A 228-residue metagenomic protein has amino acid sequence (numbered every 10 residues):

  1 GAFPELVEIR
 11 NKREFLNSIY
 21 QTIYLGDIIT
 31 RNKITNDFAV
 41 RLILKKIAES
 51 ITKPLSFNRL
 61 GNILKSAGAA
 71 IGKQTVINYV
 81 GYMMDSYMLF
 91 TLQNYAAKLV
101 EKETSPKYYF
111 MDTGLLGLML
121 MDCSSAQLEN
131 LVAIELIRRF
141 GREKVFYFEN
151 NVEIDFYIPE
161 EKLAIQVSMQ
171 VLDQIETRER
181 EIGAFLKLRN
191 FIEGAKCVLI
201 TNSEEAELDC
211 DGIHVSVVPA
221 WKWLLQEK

Functional and structural regions predicted by a protein language model:
F3, V7-A164, M169: Accessory nucleic acid-recognition modules appended to NTPase machines
K98, G117, D173, A206 (+1 more regions): Flexible, glycine-rich phosphate/dinucleotide-binding loops and adjacent beta-alpha linkers at cofactor/substrate
Y109, I165, V198-I200, S216-V218: Hydrophobic/aromatic beta-strand patches that form the interior of the parallel beta-sheet core in alpha/beta enzyme
I134-I137, K187-I192: Metal-dependent nuclease catalytic cores in nucleic-acid-processing enzymes, especially RNase H-like/related
Y147-F148, A195-T201: Short, hydrophobic beta-strand segments that form beta-sheet elements in well-ordered domains
I154, Q174-I175, A206-C210: Short active-site-adjacent structural elements
V171-N190: Mg2+/Mn2+-dependent nuclease catalytic core
S203-K228: Domain-level recognition of nuclease-like catalytic cores that cleave nucleotide substrates
